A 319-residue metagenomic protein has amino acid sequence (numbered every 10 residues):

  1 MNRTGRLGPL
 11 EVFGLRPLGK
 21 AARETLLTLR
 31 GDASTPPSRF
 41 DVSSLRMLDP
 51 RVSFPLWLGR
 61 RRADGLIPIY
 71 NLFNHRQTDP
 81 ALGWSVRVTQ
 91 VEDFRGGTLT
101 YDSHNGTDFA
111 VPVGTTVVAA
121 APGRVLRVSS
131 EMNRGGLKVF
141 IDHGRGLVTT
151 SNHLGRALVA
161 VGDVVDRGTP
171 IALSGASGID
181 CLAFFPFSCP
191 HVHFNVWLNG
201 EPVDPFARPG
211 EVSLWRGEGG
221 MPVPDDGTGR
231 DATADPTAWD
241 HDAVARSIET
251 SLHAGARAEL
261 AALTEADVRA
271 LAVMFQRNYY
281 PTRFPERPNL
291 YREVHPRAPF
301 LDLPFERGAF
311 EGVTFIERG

Functional and structural regions predicted by a protein language model:
N2-G136, D180, P222-G319: Surface-exposed, glycine-biased beta-strand/turn segments
S85-Q90, T150-L154, P202-V212: Short amphipathic beta-strand/extended segments with alternating polar/hydrophobic composition
V111, R156, V161: Active-site acidic-Proline motif in GNAT/NAT acetyltransferases
T115, R145-V148, E201: Short acidic/polar mixed-charge low-complexity motifs
T116-R127, V159-S174: Short, well-structured beta-strand-loop connectors
A120-L158, I179-H191: Zn2+-dependent peptidoglycan hydrolase active-site motif and core
V139, D163-D235: Conserved, short, structured surface segments that act as functional micro-motifs
